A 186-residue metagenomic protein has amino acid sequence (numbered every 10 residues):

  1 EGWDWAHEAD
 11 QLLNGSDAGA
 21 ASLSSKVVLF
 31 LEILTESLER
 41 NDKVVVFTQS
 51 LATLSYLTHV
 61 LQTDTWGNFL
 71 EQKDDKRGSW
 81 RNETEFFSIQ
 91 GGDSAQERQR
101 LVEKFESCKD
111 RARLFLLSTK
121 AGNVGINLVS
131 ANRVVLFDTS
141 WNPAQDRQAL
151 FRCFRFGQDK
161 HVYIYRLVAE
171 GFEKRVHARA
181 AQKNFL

Functional and structural regions predicted by a protein language model:
E1-L114, K120: Conserved Helicase C-terminal RecA-like lobe
I33-E36, V60, F69, L101-K104 (+6 more regions): Alpha-helical recognition domains of nuclear gene-regulatory proteins
V45-F47, E85-S88, F115, N127 (+3 more regions): Beta-strand cores of modular interaction/reader domains in eukaryotic scaffold and signaling proteins, especially PDZ
V46, G67-K73, T139-N142, Q182-L186: Short, Lys/Arg-enriched charge-dense amphipathic segments
A52, Q96, N123, W141 (+1 more regions): Short alpha-helical
L54-Y56, L114-L136, N142-D159: SF2 helicase motor core recognition
Y56, V60-D64, A131, K160 (+2 more regions): Alpha-helix boundary/capping detector
R111, W141-L186: A conserved SF2-helicase RecA2
